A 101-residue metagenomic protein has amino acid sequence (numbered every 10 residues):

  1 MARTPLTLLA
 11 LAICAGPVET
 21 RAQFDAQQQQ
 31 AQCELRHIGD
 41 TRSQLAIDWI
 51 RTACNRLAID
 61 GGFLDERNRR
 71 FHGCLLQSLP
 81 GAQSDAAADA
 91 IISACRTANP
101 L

Functional and structural regions predicted by a protein language model:
A2, C14-L101: Mitochondrial intermembrane space
T7-A15: Bacterial N-terminal signal peptides
